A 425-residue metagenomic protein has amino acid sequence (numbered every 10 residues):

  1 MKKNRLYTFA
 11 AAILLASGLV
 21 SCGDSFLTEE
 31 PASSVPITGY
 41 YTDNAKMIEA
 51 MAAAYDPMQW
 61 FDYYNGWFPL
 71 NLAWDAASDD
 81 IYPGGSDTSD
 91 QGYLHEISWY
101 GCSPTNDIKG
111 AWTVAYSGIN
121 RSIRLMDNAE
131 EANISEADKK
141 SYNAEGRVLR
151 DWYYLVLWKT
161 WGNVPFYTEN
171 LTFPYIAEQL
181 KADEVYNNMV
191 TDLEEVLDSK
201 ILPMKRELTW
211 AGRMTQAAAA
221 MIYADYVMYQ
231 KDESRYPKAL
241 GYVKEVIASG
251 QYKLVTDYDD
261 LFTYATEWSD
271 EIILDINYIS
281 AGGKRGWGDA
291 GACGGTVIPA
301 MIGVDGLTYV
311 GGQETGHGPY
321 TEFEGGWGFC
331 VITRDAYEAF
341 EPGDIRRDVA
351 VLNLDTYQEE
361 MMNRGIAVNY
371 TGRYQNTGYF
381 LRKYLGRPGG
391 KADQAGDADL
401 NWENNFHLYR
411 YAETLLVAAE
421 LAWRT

Functional and structural regions predicted by a protein language model:
K2-A10: Bacterial N-terminal signal peptides that target proteins for export
G18-S21: C-terminal motif of bacterial Sec signal peptides marking the signal peptidase cleavage site
G23-S86, Y186, V190, E194-L197 (+1 more regions): An aromatic- and glycine-enriched ligand-binding surface/loop that stacks and positions planar moieties
A45-D62, S86-W161, I176-N187, L193-L208 (+2 more regions): Conserved, well-structured interaction surfaces
Q91-E96, I332-R410: Flexible, polar/acidic helix-loop-strand segments at domain edges
W158-T160, P165, Y229-E233, R424: Short coil/turn linking the two alpha-helices of tandem helical-hairpin repeats
